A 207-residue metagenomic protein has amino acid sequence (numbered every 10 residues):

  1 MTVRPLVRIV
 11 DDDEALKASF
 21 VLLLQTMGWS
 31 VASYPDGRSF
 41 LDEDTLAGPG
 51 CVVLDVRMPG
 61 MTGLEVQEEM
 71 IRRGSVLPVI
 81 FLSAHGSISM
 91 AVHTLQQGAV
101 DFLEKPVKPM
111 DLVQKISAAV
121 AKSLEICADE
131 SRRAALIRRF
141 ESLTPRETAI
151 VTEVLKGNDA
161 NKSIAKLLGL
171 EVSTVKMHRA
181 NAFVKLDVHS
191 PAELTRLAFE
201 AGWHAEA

Functional and structural regions predicted by a protein language model:
T2-A15, F20-L24, G37, L41 (+2 more regions): Conserved acidic segment of CheY-like receiver
P35-D36, T62-E65: Acidic catalytic/metal-coordinating carboxylates
D55, S83: Active-site residues of response regulator receiver
M58: Receiver (REC) domain active-site loop signature in two-component systems and cognate sites in sensor histidine kinases
S87-S89, L103-I116: C-terminal output helix
I137-T174: Helix-turn-helix DNA-binding segment
F183-A207: Basic, Lys/Arg-enriched C-terminal extension of HTH/homeodomain DNA-binding domains
